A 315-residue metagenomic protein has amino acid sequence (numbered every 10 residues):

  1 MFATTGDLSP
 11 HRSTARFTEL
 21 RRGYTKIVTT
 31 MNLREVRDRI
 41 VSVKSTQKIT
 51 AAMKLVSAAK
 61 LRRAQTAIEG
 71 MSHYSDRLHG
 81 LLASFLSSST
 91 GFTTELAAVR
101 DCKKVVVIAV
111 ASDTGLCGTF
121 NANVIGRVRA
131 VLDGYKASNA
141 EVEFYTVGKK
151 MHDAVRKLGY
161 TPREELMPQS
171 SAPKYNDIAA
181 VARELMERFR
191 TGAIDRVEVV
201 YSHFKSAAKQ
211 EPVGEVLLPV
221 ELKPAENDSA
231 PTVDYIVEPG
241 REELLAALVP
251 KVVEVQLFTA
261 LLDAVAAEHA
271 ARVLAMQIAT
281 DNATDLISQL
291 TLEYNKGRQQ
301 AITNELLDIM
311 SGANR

Functional and structural regions predicted by a protein language model:
F2-A3, D7, T14-R315: C-terminal beta-strand-loop-alpha-helix "lid" module of Rossmann-like NAD(P)-dependent dehydrogenases
